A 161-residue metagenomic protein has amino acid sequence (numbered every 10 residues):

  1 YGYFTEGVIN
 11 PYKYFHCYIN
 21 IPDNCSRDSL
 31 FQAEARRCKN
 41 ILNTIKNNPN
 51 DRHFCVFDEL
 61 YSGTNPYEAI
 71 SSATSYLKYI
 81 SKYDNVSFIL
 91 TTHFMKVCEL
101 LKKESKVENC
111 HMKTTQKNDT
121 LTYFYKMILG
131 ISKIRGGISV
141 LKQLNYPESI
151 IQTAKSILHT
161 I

Functional and structural regions predicted by a protein language model:
Y1-I161: ATPase nucleotide-binding head domains, primarily ABC-like/P-loop NTPase cores
